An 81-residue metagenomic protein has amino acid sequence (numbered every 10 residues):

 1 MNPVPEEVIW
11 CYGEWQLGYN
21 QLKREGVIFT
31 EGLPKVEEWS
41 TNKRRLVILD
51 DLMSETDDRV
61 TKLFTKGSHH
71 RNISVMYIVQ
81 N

Functional and structural regions predicted by a protein language model:
M1-E6, C11-L17, R24-N81: Conserved P-loop NTPase motor cores
